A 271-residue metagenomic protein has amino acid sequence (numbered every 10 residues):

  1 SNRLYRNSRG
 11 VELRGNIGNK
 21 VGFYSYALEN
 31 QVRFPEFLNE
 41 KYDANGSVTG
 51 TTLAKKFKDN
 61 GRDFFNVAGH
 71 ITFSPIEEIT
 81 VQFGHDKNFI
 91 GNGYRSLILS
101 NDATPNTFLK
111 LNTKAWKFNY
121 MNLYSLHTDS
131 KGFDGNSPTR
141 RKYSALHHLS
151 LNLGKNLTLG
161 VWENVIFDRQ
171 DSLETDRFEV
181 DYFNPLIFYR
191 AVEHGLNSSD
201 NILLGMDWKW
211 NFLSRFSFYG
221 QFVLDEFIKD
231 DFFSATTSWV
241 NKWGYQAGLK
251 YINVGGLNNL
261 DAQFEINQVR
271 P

Functional and structural regions predicted by a protein language model:
S1-S74, N156, T175-G195, G205 (+4 more regions): Transmembrane beta-barrel domains of Gram-negative outer membranes and organellar outer membranes
L13, F83, L149: Conserved hydrophobic/aromatic pocket- or pore-lining residues that grip, position, or stack substrates in active sites
G18, R62, G69-H70, I76-T80 (+4 more regions): Active-site cores of enzymes that catalyze phosphoryl transfer or operate on phosphate-rich substrates
Y24-Y26, N30, G84, G160-W162 (+1 more regions): Outer-envelope exported proteins of Gram-negative bacteria
P35-L38, G93-R95, V269: Short, conserved acidic/polar surface loops in the N-terminal third of protein domains
K41-Y42, I98, S137: Short secondary-structure boundary/capping segments
G61-R62, H70-T113: A conserved hydrophobic secondary-structure block that centers on an alpha-helix together with its immediately flanking
N88-F89, N101-D102, N106-P271: Signature for the C-terminal beta-barrel architecture of outer-membrane proteins
